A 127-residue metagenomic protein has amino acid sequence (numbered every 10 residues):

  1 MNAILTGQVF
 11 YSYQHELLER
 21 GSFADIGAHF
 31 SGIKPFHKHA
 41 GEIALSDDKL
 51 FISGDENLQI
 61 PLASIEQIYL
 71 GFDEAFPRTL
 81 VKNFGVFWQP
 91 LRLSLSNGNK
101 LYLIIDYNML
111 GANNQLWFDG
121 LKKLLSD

Functional and structural regions predicted by a protein language model:
M1, E56-N57, Q89-L91: Intrinsically disordered, low-complexity boundary segments flanking structured domains
M1-A44, N99, W117, L124-D127: Anionic N-terminal interaction surfaces
P35-V86: Phosphoinositide-binding peripheral membrane targeting modules
S64-D127: Acidic, Ser/Thr- and proline-rich intrinsically disordered linker/docking segments of eukaryotic scaffolds
